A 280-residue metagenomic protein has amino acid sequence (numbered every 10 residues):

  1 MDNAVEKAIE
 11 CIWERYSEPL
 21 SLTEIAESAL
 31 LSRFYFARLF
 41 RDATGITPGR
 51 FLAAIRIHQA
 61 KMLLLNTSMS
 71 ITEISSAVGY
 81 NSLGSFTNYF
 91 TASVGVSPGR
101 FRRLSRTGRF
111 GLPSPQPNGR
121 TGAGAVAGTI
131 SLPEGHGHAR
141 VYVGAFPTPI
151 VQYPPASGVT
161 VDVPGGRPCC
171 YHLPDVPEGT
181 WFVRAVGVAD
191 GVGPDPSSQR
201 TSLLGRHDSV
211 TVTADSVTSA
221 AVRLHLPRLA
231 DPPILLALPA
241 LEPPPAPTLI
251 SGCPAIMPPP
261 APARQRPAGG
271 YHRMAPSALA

Functional and structural regions predicted by a protein language model:
E10-E14, P19, A43-A77, G108-G119: Terminal helix-turn-helix DNA-binding modules in bacterial transcription factors
P19-L52, A77-S97, F101: Basic/polar phosphate-binding segments, predominantly the helix-turn-helix DNA-binding elements of transcriptional
G124-L132, V143, V222: A short, amphipathic beta-strand motif
L132-P154: Short, ordered, surface-exposed loop/turn motifs in non-cytosolic proteins
T160-D162, G166-D175: Short, surface-exposed beta-strand/beta-hairpin micro-motifs centered on an aromatic residue
P177-G191: A short, solvent-exposed beta-strand micro-motif common in secreted/extracellular proteins
V188-R228: Structured interaction patches on ligand/partner-binding surfaces of diverse proteins
T213-A280: Compositionally biased low-complexity segments at domain edges in trafficked proteins and select soluble regulators
